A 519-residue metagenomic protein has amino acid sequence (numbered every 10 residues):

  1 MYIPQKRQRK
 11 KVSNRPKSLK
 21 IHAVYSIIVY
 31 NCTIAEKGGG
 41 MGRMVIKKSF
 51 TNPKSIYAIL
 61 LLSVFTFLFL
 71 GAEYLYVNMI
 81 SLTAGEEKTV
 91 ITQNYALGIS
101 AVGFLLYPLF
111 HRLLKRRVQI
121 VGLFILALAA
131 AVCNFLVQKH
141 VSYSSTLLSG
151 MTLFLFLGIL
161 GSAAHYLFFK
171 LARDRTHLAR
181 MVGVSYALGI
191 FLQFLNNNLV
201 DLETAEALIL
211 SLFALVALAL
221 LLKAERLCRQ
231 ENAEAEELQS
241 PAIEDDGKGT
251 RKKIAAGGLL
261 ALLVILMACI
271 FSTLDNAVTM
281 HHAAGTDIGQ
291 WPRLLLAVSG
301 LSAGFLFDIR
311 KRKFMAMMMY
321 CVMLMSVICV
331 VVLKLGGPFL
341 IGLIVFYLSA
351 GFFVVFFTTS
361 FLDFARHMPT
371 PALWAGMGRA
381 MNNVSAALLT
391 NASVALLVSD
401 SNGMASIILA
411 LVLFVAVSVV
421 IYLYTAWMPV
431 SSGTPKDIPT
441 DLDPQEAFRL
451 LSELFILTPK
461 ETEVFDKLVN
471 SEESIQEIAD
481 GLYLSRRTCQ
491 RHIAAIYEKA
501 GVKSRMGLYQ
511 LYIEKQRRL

Functional and structural regions predicted by a protein language model:
G103-Q119, S299-K313: Helix-to-loop junctions at the C-terminal end of transmembrane segments in multipass secondary transporters
Q119-N134, M315-C329: Structural signature of the two symmetry-related core transmembrane helices
S144-G161, P338-V354: Hydrophobic core of transmembrane alpha-helices in multi-pass small-molecule transporters, especially MFS/SLC-type
L157-A172, F352-M368: Intracellular juxtamembrane helix-capping segments at the cytosolic ends of symmetry-related transmembrane helices
E206-A224, M404-T425: Symmetry-related core transmembrane helices of the 12-TM Major Facilitator Superfamily/SLC fold
A316-V354: C-terminal transmembrane helical hairpin of 12-TM major facilitator-type secondary transporters
T370-V398: A late C-terminal transmembrane helix in Major Facilitator Superfamily
T440-A494, K499, Q510-L519: Helix-turn-helix DNA-binding segment
